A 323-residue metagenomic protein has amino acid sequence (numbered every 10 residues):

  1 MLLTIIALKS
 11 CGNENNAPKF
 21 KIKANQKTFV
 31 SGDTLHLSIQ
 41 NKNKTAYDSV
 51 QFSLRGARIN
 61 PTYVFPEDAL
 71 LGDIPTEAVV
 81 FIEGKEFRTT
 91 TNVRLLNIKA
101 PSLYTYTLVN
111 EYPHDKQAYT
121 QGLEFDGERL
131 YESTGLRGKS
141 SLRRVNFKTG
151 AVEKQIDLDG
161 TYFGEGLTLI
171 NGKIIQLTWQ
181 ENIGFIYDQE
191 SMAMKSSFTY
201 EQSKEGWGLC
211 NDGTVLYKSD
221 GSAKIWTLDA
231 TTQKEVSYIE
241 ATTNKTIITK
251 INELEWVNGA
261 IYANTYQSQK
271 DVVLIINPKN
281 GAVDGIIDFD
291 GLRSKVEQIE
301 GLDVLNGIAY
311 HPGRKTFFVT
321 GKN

Functional and structural regions predicted by a protein language model:
L8-S10: C-terminal motif of bacterial Sec signal peptides marking the signal peptidase cleavage site
F65-D73: Surface-exposed, short loops/turns at beta-strand junctions within beta-sandwich domains
L96-Q117, F147-E153: A short helix->beta-strand "capping" segment at the edge of beta-propeller domains
T107-P113, A151-D157, A193-T199, S237-T246 (+2 more regions): A short beta-strand motif characteristic of beta-propeller blades
K116-G127, G160-N171, E201-G213, T246-G259 (+1 more regions): Beta-rich, blade/repeat-based domains predominating in secreted/periplasmic proteins but also intracellular
E132-R137, Q176-E181, K218-S222, A263-S268 (+2 more regions): Conserved beta-strand positions in repeat-built beta-propeller and related beta-rich domains
V145-G150, D188-M192, A230-Q233, N277-G281: Short loop/turn segments that connect beta-strands within beta-propeller blades
G150-Y187, M192-S203: Blade-loop segments of beta-propeller domains
